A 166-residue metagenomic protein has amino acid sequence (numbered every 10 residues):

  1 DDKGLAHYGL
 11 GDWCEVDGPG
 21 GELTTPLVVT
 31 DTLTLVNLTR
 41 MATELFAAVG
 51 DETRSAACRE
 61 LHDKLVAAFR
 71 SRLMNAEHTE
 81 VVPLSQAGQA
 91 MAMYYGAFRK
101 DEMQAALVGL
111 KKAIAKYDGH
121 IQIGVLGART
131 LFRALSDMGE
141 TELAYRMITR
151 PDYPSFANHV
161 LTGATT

Functional and structural regions predicted by a protein language model:
D1-T166: Active-site core of glycosidic bond-cleaving carbohydrate-active enzymes
